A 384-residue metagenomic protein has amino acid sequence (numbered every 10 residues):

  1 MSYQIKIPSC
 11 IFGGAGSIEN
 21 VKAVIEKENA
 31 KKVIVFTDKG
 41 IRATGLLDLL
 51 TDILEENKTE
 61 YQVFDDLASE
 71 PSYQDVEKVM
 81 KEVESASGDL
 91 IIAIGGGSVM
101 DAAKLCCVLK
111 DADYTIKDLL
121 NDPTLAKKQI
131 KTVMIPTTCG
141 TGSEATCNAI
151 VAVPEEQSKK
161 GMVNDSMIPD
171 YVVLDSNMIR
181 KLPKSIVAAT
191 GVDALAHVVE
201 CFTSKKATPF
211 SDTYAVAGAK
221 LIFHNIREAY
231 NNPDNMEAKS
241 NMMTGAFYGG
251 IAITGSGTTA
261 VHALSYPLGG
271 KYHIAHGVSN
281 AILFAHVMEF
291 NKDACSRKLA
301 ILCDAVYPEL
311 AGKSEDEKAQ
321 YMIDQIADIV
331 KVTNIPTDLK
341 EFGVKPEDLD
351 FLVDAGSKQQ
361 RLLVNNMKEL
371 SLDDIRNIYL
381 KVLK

Functional and structural regions predicted by a protein language model:
M1-F64, N377: An N-terminal, well-structured beta->alpha segment
G45-Y114, E228-K239: N-terminal small/polar loop signature for handling phosphorylated ligands or for N-terminal nucleophile
D113-T137, S166: Short, acidic/small-residue loops that bind anionic groups at enzyme active sites
G140, F247-N280, Q360-L362: Glycine-rich phosphate/pyrophosphate-binding beta-alpha loops
N148-S256: Carboxylate- and glycine-rich phosphate/diphosphate-binding segment that chelates Mg2+/Mn2+
I274-D338: Active-site pocket-lining segment
L310-K384: C-terminal charged capping/lid subdomain of soluble metabolic enzymes
